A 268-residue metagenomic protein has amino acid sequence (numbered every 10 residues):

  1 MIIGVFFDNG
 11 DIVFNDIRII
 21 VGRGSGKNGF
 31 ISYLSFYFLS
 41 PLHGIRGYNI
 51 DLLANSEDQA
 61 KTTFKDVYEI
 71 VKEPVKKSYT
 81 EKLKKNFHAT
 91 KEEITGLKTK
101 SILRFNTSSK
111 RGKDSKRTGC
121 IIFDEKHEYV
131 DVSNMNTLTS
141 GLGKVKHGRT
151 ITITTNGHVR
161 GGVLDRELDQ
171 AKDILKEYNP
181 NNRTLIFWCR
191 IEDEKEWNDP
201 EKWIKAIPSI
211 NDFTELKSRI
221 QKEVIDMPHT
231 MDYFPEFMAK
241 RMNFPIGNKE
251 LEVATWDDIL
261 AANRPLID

Functional and structural regions predicted by a protein language model:
M1-I17: Conserved pre-motif I regulatory segment
I12-S35: Walker A/P-loop
I17, I50, I151: Conserved beta-strand position immediately N-terminal to the Walker
I31-I45: Walker A/P-loop NTP-binding motif
R46-E69: Conserved Walker A/P-loop ATP-binding site and its immediately adjacent core in helicase/helicase-like ATPase domains
K65-G119: Inter-Walker segment of RecA-like/P-loop motor cores
D124-E128: Walker B catalytic acidic pair
V132-T139, K144-D268: Non-catalytic, compositionally simple segments
